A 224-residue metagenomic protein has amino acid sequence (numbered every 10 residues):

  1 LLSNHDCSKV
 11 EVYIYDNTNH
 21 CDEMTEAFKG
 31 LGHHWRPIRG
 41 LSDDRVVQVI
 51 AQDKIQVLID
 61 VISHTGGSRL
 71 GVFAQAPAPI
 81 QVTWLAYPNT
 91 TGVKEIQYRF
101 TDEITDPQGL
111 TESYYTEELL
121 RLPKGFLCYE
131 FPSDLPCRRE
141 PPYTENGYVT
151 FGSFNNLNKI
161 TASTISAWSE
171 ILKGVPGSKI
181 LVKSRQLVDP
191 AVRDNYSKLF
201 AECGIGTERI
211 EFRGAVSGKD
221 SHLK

Functional and structural regions predicted by a protein language model:
L1-E95, I104-L110, L181-K224: Conserved nucleotide-cofactor-binding alpha/beta core module
L1-V10, K124-G218: Conserved catalytic-core segment of nucleotide-activated headgroup transferases in glycan assembly
Y13-Y15, W84-Y87, Y98, Y114-Y115 (+3 more regions): Aromatic side chains
L70-G71, K94, S113, E117-L120 (+2 more regions): Flexible, active-site-adjacent loop/turn segments at secondary-structure boundaries
I80, Q97, E118, G147-V149: A generic secondary-structure signal marking the coil-to-beta-strand transition
Y98-G109, Y115-F131: Donor nucleotide-sugar binding/catalytic pocket of nucleotide-sugar-dependent glycosyltransferases
